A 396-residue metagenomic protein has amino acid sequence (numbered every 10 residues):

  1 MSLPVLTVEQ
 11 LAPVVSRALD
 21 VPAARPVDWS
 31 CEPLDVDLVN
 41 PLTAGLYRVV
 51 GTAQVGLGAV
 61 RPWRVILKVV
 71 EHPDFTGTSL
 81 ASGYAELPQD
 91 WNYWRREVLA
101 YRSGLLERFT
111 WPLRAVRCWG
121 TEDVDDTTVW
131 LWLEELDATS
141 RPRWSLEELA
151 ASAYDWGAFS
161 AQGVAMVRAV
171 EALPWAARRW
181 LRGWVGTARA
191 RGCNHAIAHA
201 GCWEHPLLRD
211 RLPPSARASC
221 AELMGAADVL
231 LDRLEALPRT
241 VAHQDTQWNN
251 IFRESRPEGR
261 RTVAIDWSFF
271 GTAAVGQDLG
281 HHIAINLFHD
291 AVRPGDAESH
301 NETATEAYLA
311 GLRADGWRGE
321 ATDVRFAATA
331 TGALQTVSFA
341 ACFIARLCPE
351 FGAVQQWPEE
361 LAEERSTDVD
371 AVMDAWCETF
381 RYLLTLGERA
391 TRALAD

Functional and structural regions predicted by a protein language model:
M1-D126, E254-T262, A390-D396: Conserved NTP-binding catalytic cores of kinases and kinase-like/nucleotidyltransferase enzymes across multiple kinase
T43-G58, I66, A227-Q277: Active-site acidic catalytic loop and adjacent metal/ATP-binding pocket of ATP-dependent phosphoryl transfer enzymes
E71-L80, W130-W144, A161-V164, I285-H289 (+1 more regions): A glycine-centered beta->alpha junction motif in the catalytic cores of kinase/phosphotransferase enzymes
E86-L87, L99, F269, G276-W317 (+1 more regions): Active-site activation/catalytic loop segments of kinase-like enzymes and analogous catalytic loops in related
A115-D123, V167-G183, R318-F326: Short, glycine/acidic-rich hinge or "gate" loops at secondary-structure transitions that mediate conformational
T127-L136, W175, P358-E360, R365 (+1 more regions): Short, conserved phosphate-binding/catalytic loop or strand-edge motifs used in phosphoryl-/nucleotidyl-transfer
E135-H243, E254-E258, Q356, A395-D396: ATP-dependent phospho-/nucleotidyl transfer catalytic cores
L334-D396: ATP/Mg2+ or Mg2+-diphosphate-binding catalytic cores that bind nucleotide phosphates or diphosphates via glycine-rich
